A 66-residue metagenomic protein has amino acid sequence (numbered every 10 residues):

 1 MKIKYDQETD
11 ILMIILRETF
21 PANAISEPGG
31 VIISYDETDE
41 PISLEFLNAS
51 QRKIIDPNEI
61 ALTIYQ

Functional and structural regions predicted by a protein language model:
M1-Q66: Small, basic N-terminal interaction modules of short regulatory proteins
